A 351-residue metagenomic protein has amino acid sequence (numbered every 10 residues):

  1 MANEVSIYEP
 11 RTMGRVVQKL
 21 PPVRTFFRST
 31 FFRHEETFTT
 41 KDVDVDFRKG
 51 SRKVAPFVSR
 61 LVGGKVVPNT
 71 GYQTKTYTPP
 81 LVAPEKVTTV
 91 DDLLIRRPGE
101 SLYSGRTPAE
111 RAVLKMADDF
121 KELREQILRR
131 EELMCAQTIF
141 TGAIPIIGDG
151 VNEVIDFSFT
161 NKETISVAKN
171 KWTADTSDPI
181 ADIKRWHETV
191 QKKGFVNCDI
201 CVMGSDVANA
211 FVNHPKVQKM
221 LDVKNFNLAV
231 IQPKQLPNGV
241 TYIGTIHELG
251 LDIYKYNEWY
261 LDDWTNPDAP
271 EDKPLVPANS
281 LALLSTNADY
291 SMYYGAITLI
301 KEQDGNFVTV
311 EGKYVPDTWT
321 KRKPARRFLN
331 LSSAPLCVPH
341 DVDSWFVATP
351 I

Functional and structural regions predicted by a protein language model:
M1-D44, V338-I351: N-terminal alpha-helical "arm" segments
R28-F31, K184-E188, K313-V315: Short alpha-helical segments and helix-capping/turn motifs at coil-helix boundaries
H34-L102: Assembly/oligomerization interface modules of large self-assembling protein complexes
T37-T39, F195, K323: A short, structural micro-pattern
P84-S158, D178, D182, E188-N209 (+1 more regions): Long, contiguous amphipathic alpha-helices that act as assembly "spine/axial" helices in icosahedral shell and virion
V151-K171: Structured, charged N-terminal subsegments at the starts of enzyme catalytic cores and at intra-chain domain/subunit
K171-C201, D206, V212-H214, Q218-L221 (+2 more regions): Acidic/histidine-enriched, beta-strand-rich ligand/metal-binding domains
Q218-I351: Sequence/fold signature of self-assembling virion shell proteins
